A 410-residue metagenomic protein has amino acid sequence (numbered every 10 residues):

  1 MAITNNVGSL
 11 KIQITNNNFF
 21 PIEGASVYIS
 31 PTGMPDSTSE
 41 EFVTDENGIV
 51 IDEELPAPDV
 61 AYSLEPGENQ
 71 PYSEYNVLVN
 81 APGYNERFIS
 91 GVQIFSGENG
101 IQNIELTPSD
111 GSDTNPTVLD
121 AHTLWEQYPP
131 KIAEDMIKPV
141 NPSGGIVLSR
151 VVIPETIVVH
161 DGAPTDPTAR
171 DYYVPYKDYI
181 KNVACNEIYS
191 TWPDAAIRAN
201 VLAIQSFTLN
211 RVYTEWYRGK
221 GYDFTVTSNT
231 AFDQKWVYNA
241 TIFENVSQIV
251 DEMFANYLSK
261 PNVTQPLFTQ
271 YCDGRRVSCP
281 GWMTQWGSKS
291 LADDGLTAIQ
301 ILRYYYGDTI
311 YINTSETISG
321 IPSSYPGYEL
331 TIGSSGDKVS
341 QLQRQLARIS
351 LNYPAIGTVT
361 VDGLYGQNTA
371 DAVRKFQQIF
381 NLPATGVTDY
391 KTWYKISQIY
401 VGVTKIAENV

Functional and structural regions predicted by a protein language model:
M1-I3, G24-Y28, V43, N47-P56 (+1 more regions): Conserved, single-site charged/polar hotspot
N5-E23, T32-M34: Structural motif
S30-S39, E86: Short beta-strand and strand-turn-strand segments in soluble, beta-rich domains
G33-D36, E68-Q70, N352-A355: Short, solvent-exposed loop/turn segments that connect beta-strands within catalytic domains and beta-strand-rich
D59-S73: Short glycine/proline/serine/threonine-rich loop/turn segments at secondary-structure transition edges
